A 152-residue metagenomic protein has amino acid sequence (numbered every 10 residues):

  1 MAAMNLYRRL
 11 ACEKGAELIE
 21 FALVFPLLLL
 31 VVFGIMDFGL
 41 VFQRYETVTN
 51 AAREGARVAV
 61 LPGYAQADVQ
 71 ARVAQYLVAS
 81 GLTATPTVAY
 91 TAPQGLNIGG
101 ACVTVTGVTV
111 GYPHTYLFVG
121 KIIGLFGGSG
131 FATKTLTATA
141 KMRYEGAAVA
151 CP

Functional and structural regions predicted by a protein language model:
M1-K14: N-terminal leader/signal peptides at the extreme start of proteins
A2-A3, Y45, R53-P152: Short, conserved structural patches
E13, E17-E20, E54, E145: Acidic-residue sensor for enzyme active/binding pockets
E17-D37: Alpha-helical hydrophobic helix detector
L40-T49: Alpha-helical transmembrane segments
